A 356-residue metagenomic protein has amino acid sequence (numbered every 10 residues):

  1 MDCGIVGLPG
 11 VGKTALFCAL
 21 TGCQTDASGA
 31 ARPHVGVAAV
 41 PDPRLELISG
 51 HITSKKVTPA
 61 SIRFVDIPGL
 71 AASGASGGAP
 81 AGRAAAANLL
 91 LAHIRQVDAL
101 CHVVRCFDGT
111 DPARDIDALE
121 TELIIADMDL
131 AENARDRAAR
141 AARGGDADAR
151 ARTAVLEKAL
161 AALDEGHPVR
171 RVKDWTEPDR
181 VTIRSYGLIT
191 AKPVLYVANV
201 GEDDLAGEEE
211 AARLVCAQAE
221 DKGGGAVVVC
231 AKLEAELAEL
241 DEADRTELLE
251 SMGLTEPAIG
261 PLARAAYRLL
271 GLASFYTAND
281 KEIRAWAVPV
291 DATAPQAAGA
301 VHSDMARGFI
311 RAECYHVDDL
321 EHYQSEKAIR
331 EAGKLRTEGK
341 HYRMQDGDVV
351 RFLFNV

Functional and structural regions predicted by a protein language model:
M1-A113, E120, A131, A138: Conserved G1/Walker A P-loop phosphate-binding module
M1-T21, R137-Q345, V350-V356: C-terminal-of-GTPase-core extension/linker across diverse P-loop GTPases
L70-P80, L119-L123, A142-D148, D203-L205 (+1 more regions): Flexible beta-alpha connector loops of hexameric P-loop NTPases
A87, I116, T121, M128 (+2 more regions): Amphipathic alpha-helical coiled-coil segments with heptad-repeat character
I94, M128, E132-R135, T153 (+1 more regions): Hydrophobic faces of stable alpha-helices that mediate helix-helix packing
V103-L130, G223-A238: Short, exposed interaction patches on small structured surface elements
